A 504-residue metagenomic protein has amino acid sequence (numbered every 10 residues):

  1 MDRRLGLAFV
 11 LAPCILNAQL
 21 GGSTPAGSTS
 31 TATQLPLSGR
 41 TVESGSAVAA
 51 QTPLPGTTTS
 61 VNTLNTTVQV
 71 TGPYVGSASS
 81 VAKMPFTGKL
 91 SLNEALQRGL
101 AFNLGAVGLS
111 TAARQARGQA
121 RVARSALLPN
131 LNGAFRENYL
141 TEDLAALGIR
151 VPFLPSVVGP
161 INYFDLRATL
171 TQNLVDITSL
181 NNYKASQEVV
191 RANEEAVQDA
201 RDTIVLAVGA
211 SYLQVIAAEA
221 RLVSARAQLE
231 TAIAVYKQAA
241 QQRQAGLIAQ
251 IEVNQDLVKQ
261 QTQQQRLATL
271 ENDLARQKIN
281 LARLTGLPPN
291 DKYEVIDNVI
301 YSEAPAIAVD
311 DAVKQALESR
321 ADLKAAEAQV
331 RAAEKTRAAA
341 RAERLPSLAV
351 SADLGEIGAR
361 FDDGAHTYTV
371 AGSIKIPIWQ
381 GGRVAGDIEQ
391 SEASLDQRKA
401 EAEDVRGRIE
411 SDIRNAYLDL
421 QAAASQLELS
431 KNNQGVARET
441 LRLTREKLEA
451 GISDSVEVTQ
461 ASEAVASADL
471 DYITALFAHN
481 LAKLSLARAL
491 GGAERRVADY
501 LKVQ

Functional and structural regions predicted by a protein language model:
D2-A8, Q19-T58, T141, R406 (+1 more regions): Acidic, low-complexity, intrinsically disordered peripheral segments
T67-R98: Regulatory alphaC helix of protein kinase catalytic domains
K89-S91, N130-D199, V309-D311, S319-V405 (+1 more regions): Small/polar-residue-enriched beta-strand and adjacent coil segments characteristic of outer-membrane beta-barrel
G99-L100, F153, I248, E252-V253 (+3 more regions): Amphipathic alpha-helical coiled-coil scaffold segments and their short linker/junction regions
G108-A123, A200, I204-A225, A234-K237 (+5 more regions): Amphipathic alpha-helical coiled-coil segments
S110, Q187, Q250-K259, S455-E463: Short, charged, amphipathic alpha-helical segments
R201-Q315, D419, A423, A464-A466: Periplasmic alpha-helical coiled-coil/stalk elements that build and connect Gram-negative outer-membrane
